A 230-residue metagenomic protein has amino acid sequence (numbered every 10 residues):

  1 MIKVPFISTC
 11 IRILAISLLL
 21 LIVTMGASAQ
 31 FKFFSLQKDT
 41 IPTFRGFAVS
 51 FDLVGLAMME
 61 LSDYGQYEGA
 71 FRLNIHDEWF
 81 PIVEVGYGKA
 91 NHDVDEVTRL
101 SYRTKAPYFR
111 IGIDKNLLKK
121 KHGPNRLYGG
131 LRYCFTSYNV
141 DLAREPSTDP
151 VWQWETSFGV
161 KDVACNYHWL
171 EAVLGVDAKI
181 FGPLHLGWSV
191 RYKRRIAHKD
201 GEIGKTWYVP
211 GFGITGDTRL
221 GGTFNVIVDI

Functional and structural regions predicted by a protein language model:
M1-I41: Cleavable N-terminal export/targeting peptides
A27-N74, N225-I230: Short glycine/proline- and aromatic-enriched beta-strand/turn motifs that initiate or cap beta-hairpins
F31-R45, E78, L118-R126, I180-L186: Short loop/turn motifs that connect adjacent beta-strands in outer-membrane beta-barrel proteins
R45, D63-Y67, K105-F109, N125 (+2 more regions): Residues that define the transmembrane beta-barrel architecture of outer-membrane proteins
F47-G55, V83-Y87, G129-F135, V176 (+2 more regions): Transmembrane beta-barrel strands of outer-membrane/channel proteins
V54-A57, D95-Y102, T156-D162, V209-I214: Extracellular loop and loop/strand-boundary signature of outer-membrane beta-barrel proteins
W79, E84-Q153, T223: Gram-negative (and chloroplast) outer-membrane scaffold detector with strong preference for beta-barrel transmembrane
A172-L174, K179-I230: Predominantly the C-terminal beta-signal and adjacent terminal strand-loop region of outer-membrane beta-barrel
